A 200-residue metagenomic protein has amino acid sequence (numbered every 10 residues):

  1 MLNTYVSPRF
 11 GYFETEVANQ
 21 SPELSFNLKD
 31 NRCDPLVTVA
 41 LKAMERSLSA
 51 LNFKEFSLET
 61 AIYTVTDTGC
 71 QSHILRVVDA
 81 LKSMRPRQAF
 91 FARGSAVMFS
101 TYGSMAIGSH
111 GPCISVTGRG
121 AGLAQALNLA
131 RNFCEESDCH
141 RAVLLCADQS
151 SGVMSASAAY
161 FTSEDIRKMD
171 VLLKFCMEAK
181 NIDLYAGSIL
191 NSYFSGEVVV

Functional and structural regions predicted by a protein language model:
M1-F90, G94-A124, N132-V200: Conserved "HGTGT" condensation-loop signature of ketosynthase/thiolase-family condensing enzymes that catalyze
L127: Short-chain dehydrogenase/reductase
